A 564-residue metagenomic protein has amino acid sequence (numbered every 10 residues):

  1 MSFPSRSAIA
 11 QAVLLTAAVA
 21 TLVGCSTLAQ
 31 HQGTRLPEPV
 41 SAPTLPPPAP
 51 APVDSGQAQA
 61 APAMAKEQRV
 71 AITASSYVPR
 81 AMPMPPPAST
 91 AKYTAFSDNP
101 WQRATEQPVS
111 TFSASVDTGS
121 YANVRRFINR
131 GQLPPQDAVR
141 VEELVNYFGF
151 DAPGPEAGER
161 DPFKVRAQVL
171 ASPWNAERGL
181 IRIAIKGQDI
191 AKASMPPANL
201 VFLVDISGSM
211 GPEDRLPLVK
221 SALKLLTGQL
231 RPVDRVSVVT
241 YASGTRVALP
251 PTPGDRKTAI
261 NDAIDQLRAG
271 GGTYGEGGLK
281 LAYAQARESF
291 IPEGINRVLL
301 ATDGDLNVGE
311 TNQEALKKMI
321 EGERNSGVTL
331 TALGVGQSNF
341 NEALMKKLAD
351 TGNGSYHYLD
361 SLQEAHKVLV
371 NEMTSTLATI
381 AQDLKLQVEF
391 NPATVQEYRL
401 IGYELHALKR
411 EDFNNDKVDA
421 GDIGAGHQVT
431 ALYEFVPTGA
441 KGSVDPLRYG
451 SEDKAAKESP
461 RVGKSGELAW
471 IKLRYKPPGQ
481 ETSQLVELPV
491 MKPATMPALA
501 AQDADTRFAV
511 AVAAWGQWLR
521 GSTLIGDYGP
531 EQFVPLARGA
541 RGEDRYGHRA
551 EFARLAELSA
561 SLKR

Functional and structural regions predicted by a protein language model:
S2-V13: Bacterial N-terminal signal peptides that target proteins for export
T21-G24: C-terminal motif of bacterial Sec signal peptides marking the signal peptidase cleavage site
S26-Q188, G526-R564: Subset of Sec-pathway N-terminal targeting signals
S26-S41, F163-L384, E411, V444-R461 (+2 more regions): Exposed acidic/Ser/Thr-rich ligand/metal-binding surfaces
R103-E106, S110, G119-R125, A378 (+3 more regions): Long, acidic serine/threonine- and proline-rich intrinsically disordered regions
S115-D117, K186-Q188, E389-N391, V436-T438 (+1 more regions): Solvent-exposed residues in well-ordered beta-strands and their adjoining turns, especially edge/terminal strands
S237, K385-Q387, K472-R474: Beta-strand signatures of extracellular beta-sandwich domains
N371-M373, D383-D412: C-terminal or mid-to-C-terminal helical accessory/interaction module adjacent to the motor/catalytic core
